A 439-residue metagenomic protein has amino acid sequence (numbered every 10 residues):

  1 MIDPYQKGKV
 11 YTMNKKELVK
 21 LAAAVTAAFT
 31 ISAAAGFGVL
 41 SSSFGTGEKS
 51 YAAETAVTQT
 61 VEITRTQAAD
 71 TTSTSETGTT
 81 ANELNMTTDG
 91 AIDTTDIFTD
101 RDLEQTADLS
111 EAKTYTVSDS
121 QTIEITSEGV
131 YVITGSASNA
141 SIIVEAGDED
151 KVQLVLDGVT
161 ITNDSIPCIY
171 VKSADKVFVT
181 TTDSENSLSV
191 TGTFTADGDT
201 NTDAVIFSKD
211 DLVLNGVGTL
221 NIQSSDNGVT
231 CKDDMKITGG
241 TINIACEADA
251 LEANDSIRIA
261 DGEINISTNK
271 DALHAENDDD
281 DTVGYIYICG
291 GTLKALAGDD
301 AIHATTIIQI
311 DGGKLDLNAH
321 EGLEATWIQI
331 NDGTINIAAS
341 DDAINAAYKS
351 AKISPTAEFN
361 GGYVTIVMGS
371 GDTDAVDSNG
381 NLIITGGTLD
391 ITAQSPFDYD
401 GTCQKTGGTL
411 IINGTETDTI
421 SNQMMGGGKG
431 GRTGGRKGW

Functional and structural regions predicted by a protein language model:
I2-W439: A composition-driven surface/loop motif
